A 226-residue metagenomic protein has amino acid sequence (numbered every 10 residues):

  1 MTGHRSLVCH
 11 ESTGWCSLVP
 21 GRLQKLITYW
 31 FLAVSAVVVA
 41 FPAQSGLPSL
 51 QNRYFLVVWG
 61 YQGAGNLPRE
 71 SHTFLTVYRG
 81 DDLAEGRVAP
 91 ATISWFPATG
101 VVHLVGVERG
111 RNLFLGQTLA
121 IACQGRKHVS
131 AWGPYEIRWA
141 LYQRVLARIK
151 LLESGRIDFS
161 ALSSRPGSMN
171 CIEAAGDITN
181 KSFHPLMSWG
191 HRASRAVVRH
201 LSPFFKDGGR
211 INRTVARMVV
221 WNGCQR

Functional and structural regions predicted by a protein language model:
Y29-V38: Bacterial N-terminal signal peptides
A40-P48: Boundary at the C-terminal end of the N-terminal hydrophobic targeting segment
S49-Y135: Glycine-rich catalytic cores of cysteine/serine-nucleophile enzymes that process amide/ester linkages in cell-envelope
P68, E136-W139, R165-M169: Soluble non-cytosolic domains of exported or imported proteins
Y135-S154: A structural motif
R148-R226: Activation targets extended, charge/polar-rich intrinsically disordered C-terminal tails
